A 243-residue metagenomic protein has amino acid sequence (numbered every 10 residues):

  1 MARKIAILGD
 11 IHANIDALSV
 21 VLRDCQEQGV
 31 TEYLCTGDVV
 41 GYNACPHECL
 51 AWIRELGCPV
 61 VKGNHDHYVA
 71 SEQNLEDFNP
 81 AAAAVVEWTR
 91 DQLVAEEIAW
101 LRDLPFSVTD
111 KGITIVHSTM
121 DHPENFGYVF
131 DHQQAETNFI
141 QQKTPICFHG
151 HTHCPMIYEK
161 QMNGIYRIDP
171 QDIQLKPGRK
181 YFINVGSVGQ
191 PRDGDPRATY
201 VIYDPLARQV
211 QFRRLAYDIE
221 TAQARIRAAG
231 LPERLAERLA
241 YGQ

Functional and structural regions predicted by a protein language model:
A2-W100: Core catalytic region of metal-dependent phosphoesterases/phosphodiesterases, especially metallo-beta-lactamase-like
K4-D10, G112-T119, F182-G186: Active-site-proximal beta-strand elements of phosphoester/diester hydrolases
G9-I11, G37-V39, C58, N64-D66 (+5 more regions): Active-site metal-binding loops of divalent metal-dependent hydrolases
H12-A17, G41-N43, H67-A70, P123 (+2 more regions): Active-site environment of divalent metal-dependent phosphoester hydrolases
G29, Q92-K160, Q243: His/acidic metal-ligating clusters that form di-metal
E32, P59, I113, I146 (+1 more regions): Structural motif
K160-Q243: Acidic, His/Gly-rich catalytic cores of divalent-metal-dependent hydrolytic chemistry
